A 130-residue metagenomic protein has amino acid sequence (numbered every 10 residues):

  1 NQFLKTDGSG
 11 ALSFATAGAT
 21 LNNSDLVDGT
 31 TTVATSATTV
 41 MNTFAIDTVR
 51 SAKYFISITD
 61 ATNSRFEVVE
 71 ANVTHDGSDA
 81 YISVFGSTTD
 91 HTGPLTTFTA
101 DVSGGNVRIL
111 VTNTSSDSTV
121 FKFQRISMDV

Functional and structural regions predicted by a protein language model:
N1-T20, F44-A52, I58-E67, T74-D79 (+4 more regions): Extracellular repetitive beta-rich solenoid segments
N23-L26: Intrinsically disordered, low-complexity linker/tail regions enriched in Pro/Ser/Thr and polar/acidic residues
D28-A45: Charged, amphipathic alpha-helical segments
D28-T31, S83-T88, V120-F121, R125-D129: Cysteine-centric segments in proteins
V40-M41, E70-V73, I82, F98 (+1 more regions): Generic hydrophobic, helix-prone segments enriched in Leu/Val/Ile
